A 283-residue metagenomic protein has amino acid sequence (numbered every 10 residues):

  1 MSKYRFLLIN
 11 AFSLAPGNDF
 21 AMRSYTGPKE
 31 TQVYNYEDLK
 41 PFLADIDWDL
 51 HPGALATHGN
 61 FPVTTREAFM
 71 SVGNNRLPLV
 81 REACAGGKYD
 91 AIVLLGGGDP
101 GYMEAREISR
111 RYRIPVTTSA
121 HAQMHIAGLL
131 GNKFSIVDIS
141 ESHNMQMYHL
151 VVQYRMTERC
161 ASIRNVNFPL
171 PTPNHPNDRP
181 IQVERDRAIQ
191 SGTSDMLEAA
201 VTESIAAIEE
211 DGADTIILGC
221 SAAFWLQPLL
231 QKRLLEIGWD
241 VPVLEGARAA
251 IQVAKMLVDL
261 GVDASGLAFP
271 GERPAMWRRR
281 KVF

Functional and structural regions predicted by a protein language model:
S2-Q32, A54, F134-V137: Short beta-strand segments enriched in small/hydrophobic residues
I46-G73, N174-P176: N-terminal beta-loop-helix "entrance" segment that forms/cooperates in small-molecule cofactor or anionic ligand
T64-E82, T193-E203: Glycine-rich, highly charged phosphate/nucleotide-binding loops
R76-I126: Glycine/small-residue-rich loop that forms an oxyanion/phosphate-binding "nest" at active or ligand-binding sites
G86-G96, A213-S221, L244: Periplasmic-binding protein-like
R106-L130, K232-I251: Short, acidic/small-residue loops that bind anionic groups at enzyme active sites
G128-F168, K255-F283: Short, glycine-/small-residue-rich phosphate/pyrophosphate-handling segment
L150-G219: Active-site rim beta-loop-alpha module in soluble metabolic enzymes
